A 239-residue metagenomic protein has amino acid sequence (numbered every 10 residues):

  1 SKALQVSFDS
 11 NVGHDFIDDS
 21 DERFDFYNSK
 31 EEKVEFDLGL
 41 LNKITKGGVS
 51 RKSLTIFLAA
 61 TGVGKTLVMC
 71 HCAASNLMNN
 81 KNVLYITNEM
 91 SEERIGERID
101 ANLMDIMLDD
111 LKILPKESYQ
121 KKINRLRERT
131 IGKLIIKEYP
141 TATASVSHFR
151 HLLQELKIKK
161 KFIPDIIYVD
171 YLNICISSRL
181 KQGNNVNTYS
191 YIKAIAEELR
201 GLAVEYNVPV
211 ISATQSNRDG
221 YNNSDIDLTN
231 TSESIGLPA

Functional and structural regions predicted by a protein language model:
S1-V6: Accessory, often N-terminal, substrate/partner-engagement and coupling regions that sit outside the core NTP/cofactor
F8-I106, L134-I135: The Walker A/P-loop phosphate-binding site
K33, T45-V49, L126, K157 (+1 more regions): Replace "in large, NTP-powered and nucleic-acid-processing enzymes" with "in large, NTP-powered factors and other
I44-T45, M78-I163: Cytosolic-facing regulatory segments adjacent to core modules
G62, S118, S190-A239: Phosphate-binding/switch region of NTP-binding enzymes
E89-E93, P140-T143, L172-C175, V210 (+1 more regions): Conserved nucleotide-binding/hydrolysis micro-motifs of P-loop NTPases
E92-E97, D105, C175-L180, D219-S224: Switch/connector loops and helix/strand junctions flanking conserved nucleotide-binding motifs in nucleotide-processing
I135-L202: Phosphate-binding/switch loop-helix module in NTP-utilizing enzymes
